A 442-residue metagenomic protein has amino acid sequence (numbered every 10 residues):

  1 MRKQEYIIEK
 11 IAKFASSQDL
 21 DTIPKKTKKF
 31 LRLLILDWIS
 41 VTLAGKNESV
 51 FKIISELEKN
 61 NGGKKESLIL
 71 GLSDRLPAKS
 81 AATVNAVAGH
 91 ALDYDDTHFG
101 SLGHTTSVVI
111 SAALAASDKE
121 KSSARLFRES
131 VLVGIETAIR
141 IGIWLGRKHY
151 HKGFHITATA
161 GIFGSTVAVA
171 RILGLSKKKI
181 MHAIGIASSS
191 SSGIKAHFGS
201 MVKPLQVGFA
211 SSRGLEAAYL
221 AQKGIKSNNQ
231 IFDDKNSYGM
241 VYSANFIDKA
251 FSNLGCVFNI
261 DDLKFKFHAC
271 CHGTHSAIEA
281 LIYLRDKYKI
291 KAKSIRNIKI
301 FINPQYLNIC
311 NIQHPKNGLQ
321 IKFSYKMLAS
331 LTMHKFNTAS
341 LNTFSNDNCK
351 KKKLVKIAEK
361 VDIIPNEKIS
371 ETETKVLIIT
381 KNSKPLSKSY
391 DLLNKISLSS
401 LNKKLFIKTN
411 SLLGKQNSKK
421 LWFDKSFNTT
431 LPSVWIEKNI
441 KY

Functional and structural regions predicted by a protein language model:
M1-L102, G199-S212, Y219-Y442: Terminal-appendage/accessory-domain detector
K28, R32, L36, V109 (+3 more regions): Hydrophobic face of alpha-helices
I39, V109-A116, G134-I141, I162-A170 (+3 more regions): Buried hydrophobic packing segments
N85-L145: Hydrophobic alpha-helical hairpins/lids featuring a short glycine-rich hinge
D118-K121, R125-E216, Q230, D234-K235: Glycine-rich, mobile lid/loop segments that gate access to catalytic sites or pores
